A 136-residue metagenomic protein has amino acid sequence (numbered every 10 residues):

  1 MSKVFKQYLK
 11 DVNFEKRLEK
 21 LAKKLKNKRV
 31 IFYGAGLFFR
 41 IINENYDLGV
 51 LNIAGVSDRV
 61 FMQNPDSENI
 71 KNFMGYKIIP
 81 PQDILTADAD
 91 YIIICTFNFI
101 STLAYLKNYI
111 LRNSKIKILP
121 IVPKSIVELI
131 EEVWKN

Functional and structural regions predicted by a protein language model:
M1-N136: Hydrophobic, well-ordered beta-alpha structural blocks that scaffold small-molecule cofactor pockets
